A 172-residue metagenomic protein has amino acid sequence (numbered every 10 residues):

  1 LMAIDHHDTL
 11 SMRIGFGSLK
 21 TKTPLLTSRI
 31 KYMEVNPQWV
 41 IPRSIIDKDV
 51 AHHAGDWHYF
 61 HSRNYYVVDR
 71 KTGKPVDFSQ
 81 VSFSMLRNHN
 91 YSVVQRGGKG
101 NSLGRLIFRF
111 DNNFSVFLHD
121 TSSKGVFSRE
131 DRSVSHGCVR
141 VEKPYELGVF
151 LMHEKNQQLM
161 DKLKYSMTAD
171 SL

Functional and structural regions predicted by a protein language model:
L1-L172: Well-ordered beta-sheet/strand-loop patches within structured domains
